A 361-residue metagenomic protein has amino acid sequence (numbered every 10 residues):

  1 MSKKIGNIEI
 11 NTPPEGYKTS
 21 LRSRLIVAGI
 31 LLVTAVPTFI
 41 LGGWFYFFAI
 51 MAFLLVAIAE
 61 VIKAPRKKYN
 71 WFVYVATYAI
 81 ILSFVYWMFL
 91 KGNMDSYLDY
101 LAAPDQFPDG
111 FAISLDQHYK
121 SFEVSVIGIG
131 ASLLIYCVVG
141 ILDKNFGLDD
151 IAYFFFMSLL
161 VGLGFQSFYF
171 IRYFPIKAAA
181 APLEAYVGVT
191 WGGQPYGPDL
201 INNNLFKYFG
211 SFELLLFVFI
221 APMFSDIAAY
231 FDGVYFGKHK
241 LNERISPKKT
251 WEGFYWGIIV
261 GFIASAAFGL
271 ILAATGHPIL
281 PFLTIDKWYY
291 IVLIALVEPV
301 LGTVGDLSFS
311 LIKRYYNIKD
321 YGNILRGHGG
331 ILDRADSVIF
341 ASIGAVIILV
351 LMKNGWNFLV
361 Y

Functional and structural regions predicted by a protein language model:
S2-V297: Membrane-embedded alpha-helical bundles of polytopic integral membrane proteins
S225-A228, D232, L301-I312: Membrane-embedded alpha-helices of multi-pass transport/permease systems
G233-Y235, K313-Y316, I339, G344: Re-entrant/interfacial helical elements at transmembrane boundaries that shape and gate the permeation pathway
N242-Y255, Y321-A335: Membrane-interface alpha-helices at helix entry/exit sites of multi-pass transporters
L296-V304, I331-I339: Hydrophobic transmembrane alpha-helical segments of multi-pass transport and channel proteins
S308-I324: Interfacial helix-loop-helix junctions of multi-pass membrane proteins
R334-L351: Final/C-terminal transmembrane alpha-helix of multipass membrane proteins
L349-Y361: Juxtamembrane boundary at the C-terminal end of a transmembrane helix
